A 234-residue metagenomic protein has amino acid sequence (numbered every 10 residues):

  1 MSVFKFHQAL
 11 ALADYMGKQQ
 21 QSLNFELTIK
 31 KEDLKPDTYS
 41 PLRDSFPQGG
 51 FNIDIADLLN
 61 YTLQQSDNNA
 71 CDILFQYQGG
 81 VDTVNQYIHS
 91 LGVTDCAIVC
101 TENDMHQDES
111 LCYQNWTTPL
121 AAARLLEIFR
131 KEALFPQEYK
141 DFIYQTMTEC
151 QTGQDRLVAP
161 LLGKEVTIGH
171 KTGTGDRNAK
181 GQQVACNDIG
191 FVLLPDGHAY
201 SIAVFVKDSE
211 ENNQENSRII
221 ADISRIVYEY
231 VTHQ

Functional and structural regions predicted by a protein language model:
M1-L27, T62, I202: Active-site SXXK
M1-V3, S22-N24, V93, G163 (+2 more regions): Extracytoplasmic
F6-A11, A121-R124, D222: Short amphipathic alpha-helical face segments that pack within enzyme cores and frequently flank/anchor catalytic
D14-L34, V81, P136-K140: Short, well-structured active-site flanking segments
K30-E32, L63-S66, Y77-Q78, C100-T101 (+3 more regions): Active-site-proximal beta-strand/loop segments in catalytic clefts of secreted hydrolases
L34-I73, V81: Conserved catalytic neighborhood of penicillin-recognizing serine enzymes
F51, D72-L134: Mid-domain, small-residue-enriched loop/turn segments at the edges of structured enzyme/sensor domains
Q76-Y77, V81, R124, I128-R156 (+2 more regions): Structured C-terminal helix/loop/strand segments within mature extracytoplasmic catalytic/sensor domains
